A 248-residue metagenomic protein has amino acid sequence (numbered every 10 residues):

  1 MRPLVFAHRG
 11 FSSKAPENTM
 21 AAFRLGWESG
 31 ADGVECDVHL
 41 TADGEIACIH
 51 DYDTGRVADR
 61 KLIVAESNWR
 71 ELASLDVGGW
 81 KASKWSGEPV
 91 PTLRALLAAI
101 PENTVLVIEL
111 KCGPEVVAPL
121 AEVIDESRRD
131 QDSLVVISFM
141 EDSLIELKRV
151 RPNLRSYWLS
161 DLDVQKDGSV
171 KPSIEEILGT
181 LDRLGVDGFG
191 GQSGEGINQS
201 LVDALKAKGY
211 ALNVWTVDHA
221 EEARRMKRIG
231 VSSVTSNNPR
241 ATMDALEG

Functional and structural regions predicted by a protein language model:
M1-G248: Phosphate-group recognition and catalysis centered on beta-loop-alpha active-site segments
